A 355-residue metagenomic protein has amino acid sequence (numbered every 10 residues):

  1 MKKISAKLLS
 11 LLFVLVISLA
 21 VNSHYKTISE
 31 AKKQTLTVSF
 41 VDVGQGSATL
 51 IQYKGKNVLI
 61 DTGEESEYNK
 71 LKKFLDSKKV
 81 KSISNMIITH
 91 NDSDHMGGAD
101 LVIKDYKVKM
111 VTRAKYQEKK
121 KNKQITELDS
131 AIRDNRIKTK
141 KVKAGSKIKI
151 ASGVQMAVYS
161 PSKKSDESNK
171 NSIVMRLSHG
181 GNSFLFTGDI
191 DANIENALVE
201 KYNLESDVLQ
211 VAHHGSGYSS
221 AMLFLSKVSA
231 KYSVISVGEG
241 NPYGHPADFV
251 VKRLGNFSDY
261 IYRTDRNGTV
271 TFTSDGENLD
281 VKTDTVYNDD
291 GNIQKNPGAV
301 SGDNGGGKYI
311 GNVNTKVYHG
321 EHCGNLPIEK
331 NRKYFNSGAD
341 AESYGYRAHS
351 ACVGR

Functional and structural regions predicted by a protein language model:
M1, G307-K308, G320: Accessible peptide chain termini
K2-N304, N325, N331, S343 (+1 more regions): Non-globular, low-confidence helical/coil segments that flank catalytic cores
A299-K316: SH3-family beta-barrel domains
N312-I328: Short aromatic-glycine-(Arg/Gly/Cys) micro-motifs in beta-strand/loop hairpins
N336-A348: A short, charged, amphipathic alpha-helix used as a generic interaction element across diverse proteins
